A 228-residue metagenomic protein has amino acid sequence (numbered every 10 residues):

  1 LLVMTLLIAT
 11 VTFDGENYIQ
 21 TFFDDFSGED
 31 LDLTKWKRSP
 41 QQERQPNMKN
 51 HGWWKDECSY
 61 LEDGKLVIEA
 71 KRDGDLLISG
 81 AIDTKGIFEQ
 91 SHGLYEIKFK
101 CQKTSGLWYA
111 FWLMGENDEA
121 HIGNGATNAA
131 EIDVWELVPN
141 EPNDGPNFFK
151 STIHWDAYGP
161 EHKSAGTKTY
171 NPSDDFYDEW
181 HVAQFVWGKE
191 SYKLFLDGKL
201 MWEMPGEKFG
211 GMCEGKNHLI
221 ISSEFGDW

Functional and structural regions predicted by a protein language model:
L2-V3, S27: Terminal low-complexity, poorly structured segments
V3-T12: Hydrophobic h-region of N-terminal signal peptides that target proteins for export in Gram-negative bacteria
V11-W228: GH16 jelly-roll
